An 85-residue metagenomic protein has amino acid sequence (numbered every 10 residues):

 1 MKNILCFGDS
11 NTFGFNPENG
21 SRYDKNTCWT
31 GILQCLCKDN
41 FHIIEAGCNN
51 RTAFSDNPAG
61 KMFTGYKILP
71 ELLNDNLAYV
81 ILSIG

Functional and structural regions predicted by a protein language model:
K2-L5, N11-G85: Conserved SGNH/GDSL esterase-like catalytic core that processes O-acyl groups on lipids and polysaccharides
